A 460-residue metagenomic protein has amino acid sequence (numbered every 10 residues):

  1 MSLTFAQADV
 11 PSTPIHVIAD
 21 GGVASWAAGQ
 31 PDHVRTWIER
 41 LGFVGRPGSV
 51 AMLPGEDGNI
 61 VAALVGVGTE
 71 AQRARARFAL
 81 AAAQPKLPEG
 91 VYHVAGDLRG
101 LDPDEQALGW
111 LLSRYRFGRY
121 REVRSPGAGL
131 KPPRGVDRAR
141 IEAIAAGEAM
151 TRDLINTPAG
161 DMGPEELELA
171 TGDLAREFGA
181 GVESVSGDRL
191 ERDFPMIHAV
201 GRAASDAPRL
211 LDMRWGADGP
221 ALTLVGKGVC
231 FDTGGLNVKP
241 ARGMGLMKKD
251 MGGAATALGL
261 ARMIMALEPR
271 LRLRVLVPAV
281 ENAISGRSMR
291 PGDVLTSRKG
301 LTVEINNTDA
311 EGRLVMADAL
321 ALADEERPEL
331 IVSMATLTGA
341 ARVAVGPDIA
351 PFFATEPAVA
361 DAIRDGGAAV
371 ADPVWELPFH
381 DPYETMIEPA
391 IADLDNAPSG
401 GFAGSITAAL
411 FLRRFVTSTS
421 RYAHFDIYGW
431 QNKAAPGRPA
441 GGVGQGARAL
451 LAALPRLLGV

Functional and structural regions predicted by a protein language model:
M1-G228: Short amphipathic alpha-helical segment within the helicase RecA-like ATPase core that mediates nucleic-acid
E168-V460: A generic structural signal for tightly packed, nonpolar segments enriched in small/aliphatic residues
